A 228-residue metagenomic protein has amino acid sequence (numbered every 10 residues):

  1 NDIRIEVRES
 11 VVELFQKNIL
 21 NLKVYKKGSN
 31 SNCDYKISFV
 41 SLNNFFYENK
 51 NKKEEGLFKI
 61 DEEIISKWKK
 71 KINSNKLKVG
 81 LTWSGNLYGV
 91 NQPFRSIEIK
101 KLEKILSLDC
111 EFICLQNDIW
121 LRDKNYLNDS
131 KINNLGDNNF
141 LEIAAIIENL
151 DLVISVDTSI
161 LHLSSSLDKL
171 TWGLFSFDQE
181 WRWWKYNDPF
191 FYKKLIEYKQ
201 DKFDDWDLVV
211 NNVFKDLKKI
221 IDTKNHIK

Functional and structural regions predicted by a protein language model:
N1-K228: Catalytic machinery of carbohydrate-active enzymes, primarily nucleotide-sugar-dependent glycosyltransferases
